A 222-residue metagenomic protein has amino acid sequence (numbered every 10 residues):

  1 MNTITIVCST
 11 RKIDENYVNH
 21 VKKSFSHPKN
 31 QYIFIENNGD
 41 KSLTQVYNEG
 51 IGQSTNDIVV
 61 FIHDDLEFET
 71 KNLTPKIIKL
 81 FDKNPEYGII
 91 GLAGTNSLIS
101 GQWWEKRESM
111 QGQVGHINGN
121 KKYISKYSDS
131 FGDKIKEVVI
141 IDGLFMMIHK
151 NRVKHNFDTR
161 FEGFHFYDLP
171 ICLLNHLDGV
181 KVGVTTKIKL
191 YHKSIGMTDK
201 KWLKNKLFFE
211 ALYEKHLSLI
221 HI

Functional and structural regions predicted by a protein language model:
M1-Q31: N-proximal low-complexity "stem/linker" segments adjacent to membrane-targeting elements
D40, N72-Q113: Conserved donor NDP-sugar-binding/catalytic core segment of glycosyltransferases
D40-S54: Glycine-rich, basic loop-to-helix element that forms the pyrophosphate-binding segment of sugar-nucleotide handling
V59: Short aromatic/hydrophobic "clamp" motif used to bind/position activated sugar donors
I77, V139-H155, R160-I188: A short, conserved alpha-helix in the catalytic core of glycosyltransferases
Y123-I148: A recurrent flexible, glycine/aromatic-enriched loop bordering the glycosyltransferase active site that acts as
G183-K204, F208: Active-site donor/metal-binding and catalytic loop motifs of nucleotide-sugar-dependent glycosylation enzymes
I220-I222: Conserved small/polar residues in nucleotide/adenosyl-binding loops
